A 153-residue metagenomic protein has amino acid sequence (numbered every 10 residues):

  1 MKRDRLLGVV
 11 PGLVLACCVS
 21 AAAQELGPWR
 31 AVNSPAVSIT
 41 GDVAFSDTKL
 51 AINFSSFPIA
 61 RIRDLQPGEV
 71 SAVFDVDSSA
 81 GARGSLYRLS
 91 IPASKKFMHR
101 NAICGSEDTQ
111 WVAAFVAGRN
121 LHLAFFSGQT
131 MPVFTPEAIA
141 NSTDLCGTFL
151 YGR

Functional and structural regions predicted by a protein language model:
M1-R5: N-terminal secretory signal peptides that target proteins for export/translocation
G8-C18: Bacterial N-terminal signal peptides
L15-A16, A102, D144: Secreted/extracellular small peptides and ectodomain modules produced from precursors
C18-Q24: Bacterial Sec-dependent signal peptides at the C-terminal "C-region" and cleavage site
E25-G27, A31-R63, L89, S94-V112: Short, solvent-exposed loop/hinge segments that bridge or flank secondary-structure elements
T40-R83, L123-T135, I139-R153: N-terminal glycine/threonine-rich, aromatic-flanked beta-hairpin/loop signature
E69-I103: Mixed-charge, low-complexity intrinsically disordered segments
W111-F115, G152-R153: Extracellular/mature segments of secreted proteins
